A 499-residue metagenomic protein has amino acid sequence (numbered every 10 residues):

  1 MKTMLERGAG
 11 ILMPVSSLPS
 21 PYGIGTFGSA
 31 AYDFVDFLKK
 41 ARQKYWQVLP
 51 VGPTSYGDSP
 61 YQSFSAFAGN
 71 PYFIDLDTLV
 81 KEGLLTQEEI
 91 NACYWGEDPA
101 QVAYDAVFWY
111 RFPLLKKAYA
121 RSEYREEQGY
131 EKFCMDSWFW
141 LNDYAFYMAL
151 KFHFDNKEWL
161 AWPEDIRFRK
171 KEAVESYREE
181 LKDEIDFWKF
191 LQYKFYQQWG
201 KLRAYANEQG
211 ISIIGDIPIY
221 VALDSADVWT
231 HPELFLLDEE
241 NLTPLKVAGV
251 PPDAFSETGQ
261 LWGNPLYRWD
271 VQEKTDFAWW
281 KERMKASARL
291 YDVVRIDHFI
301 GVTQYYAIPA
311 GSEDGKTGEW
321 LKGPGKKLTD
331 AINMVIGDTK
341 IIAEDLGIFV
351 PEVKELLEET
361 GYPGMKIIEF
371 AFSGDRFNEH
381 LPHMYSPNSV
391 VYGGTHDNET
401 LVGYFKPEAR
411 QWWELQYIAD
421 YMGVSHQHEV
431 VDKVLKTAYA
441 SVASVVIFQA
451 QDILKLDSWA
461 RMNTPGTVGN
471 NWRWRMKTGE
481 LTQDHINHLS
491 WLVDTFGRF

Functional and structural regions predicted by a protein language model:
K2-R7, P14, S20, D58-Y196 (+3 more regions): Alpha-amylase-like alpha-glycosidases and glucanotransferases acting on alpha-linked glucans and related
M4, S29-T54, L290-Y291: Catalytic domains of carbohydrate-active enzymes, especially glycoside hydrolases
G10, P14-V35: N-terminal catalytic cores of NTP/NDP-binding nucleotidyl/phosphoryl-transfer enzymes
K39, W199-N207, N333, L357-E358: Surface-exposed amphipathic alpha-helices with a cationic face
K40, I166, A173, W474 (+2 more regions): Domain-scale activation on soluble regions of proteins
Q43-P50, S212-P218, L290-G301: Short acidic catalytic loops
W188, Y193-V221: Conserved, well-ordered alpha-helix/loop/beta-strand core segments that scaffold catalytic motifs
